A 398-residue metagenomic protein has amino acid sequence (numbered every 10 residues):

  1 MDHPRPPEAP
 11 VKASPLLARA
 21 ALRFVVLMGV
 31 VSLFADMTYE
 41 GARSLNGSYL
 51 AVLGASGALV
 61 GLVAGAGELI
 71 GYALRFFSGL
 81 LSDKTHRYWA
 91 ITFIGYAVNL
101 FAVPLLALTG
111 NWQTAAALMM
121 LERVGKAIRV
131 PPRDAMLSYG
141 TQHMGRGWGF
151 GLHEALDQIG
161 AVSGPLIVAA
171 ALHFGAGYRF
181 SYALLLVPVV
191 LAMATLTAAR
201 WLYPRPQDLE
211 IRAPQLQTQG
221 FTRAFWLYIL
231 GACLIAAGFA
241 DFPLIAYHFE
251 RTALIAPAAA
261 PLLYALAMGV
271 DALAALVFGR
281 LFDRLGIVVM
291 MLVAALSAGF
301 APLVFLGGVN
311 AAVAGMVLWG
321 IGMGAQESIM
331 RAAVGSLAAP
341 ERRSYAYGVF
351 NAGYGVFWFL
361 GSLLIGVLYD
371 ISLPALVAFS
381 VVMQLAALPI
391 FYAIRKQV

Functional and structural regions predicted by a protein language model:
P15-L69, L227-A256, A260-L263: Helix-loop boundary and gating motifs at the non-cytosolic
Y39, L121-R133, W319-M330: Core transmembrane helices of Major Facilitator Superfamily
L74-R87, L172, A274-G286, Y369: Helix-to-loop junctions at the C-terminal end of transmembrane segments in multipass secondary transporters
A90-P104, L186, V288-L303, V381: Structural signature of the two symmetry-related core transmembrane helices
A107-M119, F305-G315: Helix-loop junctions at membrane interfaces in 12-TM secondary transporters
L118-I159: Cytoplasmic helix-loop-helix junction between adjacent transmembrane helices in 12-TM secondary transporters
F180-T197, L376-Y392: Symmetry-related core transmembrane helices of the 12-TM Major Facilitator Superfamily/SLC fold
I287-M330: C-terminal transmembrane helical hairpin of 12-TM major facilitator-type secondary transporters
